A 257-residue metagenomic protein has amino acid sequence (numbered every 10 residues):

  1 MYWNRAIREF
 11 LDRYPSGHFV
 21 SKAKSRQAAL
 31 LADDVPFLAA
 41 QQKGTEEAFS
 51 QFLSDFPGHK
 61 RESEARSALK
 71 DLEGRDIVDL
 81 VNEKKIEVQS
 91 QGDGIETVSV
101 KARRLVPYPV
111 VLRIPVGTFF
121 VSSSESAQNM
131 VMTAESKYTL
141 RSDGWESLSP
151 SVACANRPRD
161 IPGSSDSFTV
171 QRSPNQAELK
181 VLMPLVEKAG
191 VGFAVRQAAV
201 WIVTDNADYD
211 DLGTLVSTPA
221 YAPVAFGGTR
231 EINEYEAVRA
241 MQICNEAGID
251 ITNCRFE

Functional and structural regions predicted by a protein language model:
M1, A32-G44: Disulfide-bonded cysteine-rich modules in secreted/extracellular proteins, activating on the conserved Cys frameworks
F10, F52, V100-A102, V200: Buried hydrophobic-core signal for structured, non-transmembrane domains
L11-S25, L53-E64: Short solvent-exposed coil/turn linkers within tandem alpha-helical repeat scaffolds
G17, S90-G92, E96, V100-I114: Asparagine-centered strand-capping/turn motif at beta-strand->loop junctions
Q27-L30, D34, L69-L72: TPR/TPR-like alpha-solenoid repeats
K70-D93: Low-complexity, acidic Ser/Thr/Pro/Gly-rich terminal tails and inter-domain linkers that flank the onset of structured
F119-D166: Intrinsically disordered, low-complexity Pro/Gly/Ser/Thr-rich segments with frequent PxxP/GP/PP motifs and embedded
S147-L148, A155-N253: Mature extracellular/secreted ectodomains of secretory-pathway proteins
